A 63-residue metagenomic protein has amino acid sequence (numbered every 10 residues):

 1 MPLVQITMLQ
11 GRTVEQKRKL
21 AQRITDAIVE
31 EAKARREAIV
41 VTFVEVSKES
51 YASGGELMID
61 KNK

Functional and structural regions predicted by a protein language model:
P2-K63: A domain-level signal for the structural core that forms small-molecule/cofactor-binding pockets and catalytic centers
